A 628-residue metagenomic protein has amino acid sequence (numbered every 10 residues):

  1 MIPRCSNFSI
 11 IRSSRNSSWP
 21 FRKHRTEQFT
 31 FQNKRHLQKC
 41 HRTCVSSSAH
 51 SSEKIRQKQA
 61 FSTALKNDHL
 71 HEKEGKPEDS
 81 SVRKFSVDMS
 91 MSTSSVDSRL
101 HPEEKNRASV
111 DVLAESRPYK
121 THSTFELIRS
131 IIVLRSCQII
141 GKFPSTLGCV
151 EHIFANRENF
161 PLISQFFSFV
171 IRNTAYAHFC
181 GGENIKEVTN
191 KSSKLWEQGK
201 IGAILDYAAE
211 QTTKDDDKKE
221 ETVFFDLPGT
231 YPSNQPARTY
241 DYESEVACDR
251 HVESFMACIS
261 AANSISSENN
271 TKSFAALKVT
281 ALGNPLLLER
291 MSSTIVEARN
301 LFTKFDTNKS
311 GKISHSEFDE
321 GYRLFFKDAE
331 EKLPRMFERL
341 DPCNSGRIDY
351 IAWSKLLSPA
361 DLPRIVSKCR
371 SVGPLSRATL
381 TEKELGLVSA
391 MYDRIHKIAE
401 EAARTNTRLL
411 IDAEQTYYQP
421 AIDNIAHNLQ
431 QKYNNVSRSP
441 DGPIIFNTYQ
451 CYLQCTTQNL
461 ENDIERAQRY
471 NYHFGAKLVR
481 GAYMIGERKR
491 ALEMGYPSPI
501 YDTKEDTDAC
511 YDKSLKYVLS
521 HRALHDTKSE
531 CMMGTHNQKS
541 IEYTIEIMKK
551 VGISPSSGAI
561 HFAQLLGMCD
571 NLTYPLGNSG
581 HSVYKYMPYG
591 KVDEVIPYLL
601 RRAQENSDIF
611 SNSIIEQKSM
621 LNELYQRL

Functional and structural regions predicted by a protein language model:
M1-Q32, H36: N-terminal chloroplast transit peptides
I2-C5, W19-F21, C40, C44 (+1 more regions): Positively charged, amphipathic and often flexible ligand-engagement surfaces
